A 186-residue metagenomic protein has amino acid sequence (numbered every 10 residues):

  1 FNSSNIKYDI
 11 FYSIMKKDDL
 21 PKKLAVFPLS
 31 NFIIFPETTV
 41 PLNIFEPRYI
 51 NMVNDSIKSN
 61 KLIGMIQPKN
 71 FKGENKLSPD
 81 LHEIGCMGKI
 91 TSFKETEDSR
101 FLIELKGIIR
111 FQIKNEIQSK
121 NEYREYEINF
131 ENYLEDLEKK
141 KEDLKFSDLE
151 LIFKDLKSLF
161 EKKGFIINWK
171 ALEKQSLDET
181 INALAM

Functional and structural regions predicted by a protein language model:
F1-I14: N-terminal amphipathic/basic-hydrophobic helices that include classical n-h-c signal peptides and signal-anchor
F11-M186: N-terminal low-complexity, acidic/polar interaction/targeting segments
